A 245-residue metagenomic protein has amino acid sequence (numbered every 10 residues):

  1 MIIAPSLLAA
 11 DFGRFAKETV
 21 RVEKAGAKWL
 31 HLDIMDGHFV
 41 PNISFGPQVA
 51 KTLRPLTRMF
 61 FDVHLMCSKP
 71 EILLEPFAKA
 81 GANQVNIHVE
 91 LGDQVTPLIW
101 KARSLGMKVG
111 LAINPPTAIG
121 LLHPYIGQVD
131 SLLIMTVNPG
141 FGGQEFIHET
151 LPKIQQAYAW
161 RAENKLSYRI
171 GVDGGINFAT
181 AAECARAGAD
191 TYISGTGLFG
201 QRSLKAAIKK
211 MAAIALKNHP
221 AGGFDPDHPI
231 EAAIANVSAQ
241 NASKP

Functional and structural regions predicted by a protein language model:
M1-N86, L91-Q94, K101, V109 (+8 more regions): Conserved N-terminal beta1-alpha1 strand-loop-helix module at the mouth
I99-N114, P124-Q128, E149-I170, G174 (+3 more regions): Post-transcriptional modification and biogenesis factors for structured RNAs of the translation apparatus
V137-P139: Short glycine-rich anion-binding loops that position phosphate/pyrophosphate groups of nucleotides and phosphorylated
L166-V172, N177-A181, A185-P245: Alpha/beta catalytic cores of nucleotide-metabolism and tRNA/nucleoside-modifying enzymes
